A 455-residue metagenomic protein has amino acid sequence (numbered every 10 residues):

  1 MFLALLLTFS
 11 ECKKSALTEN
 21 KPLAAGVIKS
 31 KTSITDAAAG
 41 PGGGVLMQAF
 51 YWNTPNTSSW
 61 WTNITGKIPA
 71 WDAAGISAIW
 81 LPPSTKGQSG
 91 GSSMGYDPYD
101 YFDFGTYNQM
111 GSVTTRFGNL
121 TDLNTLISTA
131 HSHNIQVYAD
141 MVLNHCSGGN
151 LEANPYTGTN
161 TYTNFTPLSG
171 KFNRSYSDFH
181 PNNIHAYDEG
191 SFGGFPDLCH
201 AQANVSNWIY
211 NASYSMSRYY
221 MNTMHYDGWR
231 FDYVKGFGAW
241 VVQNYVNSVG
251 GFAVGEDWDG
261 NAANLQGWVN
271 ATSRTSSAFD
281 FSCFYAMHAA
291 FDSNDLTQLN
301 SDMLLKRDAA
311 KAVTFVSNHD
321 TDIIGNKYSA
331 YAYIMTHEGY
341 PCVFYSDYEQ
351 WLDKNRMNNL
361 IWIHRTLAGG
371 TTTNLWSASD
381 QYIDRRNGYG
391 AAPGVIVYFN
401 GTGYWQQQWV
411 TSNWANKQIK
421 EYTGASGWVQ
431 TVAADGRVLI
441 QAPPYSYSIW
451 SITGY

Functional and structural regions predicted by a protein language model:
M1-F2: Sec-dependent signal peptide recognition, specifically the positively charged N-region followed immediately by
L5-A39: Bacterial Sec-dependent N-terminal signal peptides
G26-S30, I34-M47, N63-A70, I76 (+6 more regions): Active-site-proximal helices and loops of the catalytic beta/alpha 8
G40-V45, G87-S128, T157-H200: Aromatic- and acidic-residue-enriched carbohydrate-binding clefts of CAZyme catalytic domains
T54-S59: Short, solvent-exposed loop/turn elements at domain surfaces
S84, T163-H225, V234-G236, W240-Q243 (+1 more regions): Polysaccharide-binding and catalytic clefts of secreted carbohydrate-active enzymes
E152-A153: Eukaryotic low-complexity intrinsically disordered regions
